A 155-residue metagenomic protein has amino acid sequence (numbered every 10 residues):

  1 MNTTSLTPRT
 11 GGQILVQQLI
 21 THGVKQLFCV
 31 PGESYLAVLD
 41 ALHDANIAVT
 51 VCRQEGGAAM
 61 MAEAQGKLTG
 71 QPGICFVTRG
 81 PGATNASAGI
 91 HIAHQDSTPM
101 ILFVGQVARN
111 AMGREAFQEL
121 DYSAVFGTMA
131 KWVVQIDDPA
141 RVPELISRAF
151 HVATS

Functional and structural regions predicted by a protein language model:
N2-S155: N-terminal alpha/beta PP-like core and its mobile active-site loop of ThDP/TPP-dependent enzymes
